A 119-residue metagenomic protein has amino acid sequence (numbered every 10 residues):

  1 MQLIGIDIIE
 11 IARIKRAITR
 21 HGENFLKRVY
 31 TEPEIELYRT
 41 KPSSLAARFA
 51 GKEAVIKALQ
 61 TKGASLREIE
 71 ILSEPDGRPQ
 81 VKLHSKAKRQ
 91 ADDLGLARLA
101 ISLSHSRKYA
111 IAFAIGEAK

Functional and structural regions predicted by a protein language model:
M1-K119: Core catalytic alpha/beta fold that binds nucleotide/phospho-ligands
